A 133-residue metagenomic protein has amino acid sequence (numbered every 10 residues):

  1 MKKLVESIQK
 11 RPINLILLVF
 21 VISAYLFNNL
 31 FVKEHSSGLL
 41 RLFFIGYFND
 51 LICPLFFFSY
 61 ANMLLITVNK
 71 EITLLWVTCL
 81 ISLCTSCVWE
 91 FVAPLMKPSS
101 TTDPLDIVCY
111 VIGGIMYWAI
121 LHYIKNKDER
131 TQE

Functional and structural regions predicted by a protein language model:
M1-E133: Bulky hydrophobic segments
